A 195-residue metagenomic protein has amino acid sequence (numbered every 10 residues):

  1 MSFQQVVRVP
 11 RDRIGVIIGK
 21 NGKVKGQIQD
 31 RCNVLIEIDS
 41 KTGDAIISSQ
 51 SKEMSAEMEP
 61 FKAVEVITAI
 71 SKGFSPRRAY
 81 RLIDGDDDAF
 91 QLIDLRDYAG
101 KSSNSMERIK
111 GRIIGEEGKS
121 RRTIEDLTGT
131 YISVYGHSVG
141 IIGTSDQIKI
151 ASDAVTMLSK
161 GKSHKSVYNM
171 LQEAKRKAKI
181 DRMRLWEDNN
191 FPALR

Functional and structural regions predicted by a protein language model:
M1-R195: RNA-contacting regions in translation and RNA-metabolism proteins, encompassing KH/S1 modules where present
